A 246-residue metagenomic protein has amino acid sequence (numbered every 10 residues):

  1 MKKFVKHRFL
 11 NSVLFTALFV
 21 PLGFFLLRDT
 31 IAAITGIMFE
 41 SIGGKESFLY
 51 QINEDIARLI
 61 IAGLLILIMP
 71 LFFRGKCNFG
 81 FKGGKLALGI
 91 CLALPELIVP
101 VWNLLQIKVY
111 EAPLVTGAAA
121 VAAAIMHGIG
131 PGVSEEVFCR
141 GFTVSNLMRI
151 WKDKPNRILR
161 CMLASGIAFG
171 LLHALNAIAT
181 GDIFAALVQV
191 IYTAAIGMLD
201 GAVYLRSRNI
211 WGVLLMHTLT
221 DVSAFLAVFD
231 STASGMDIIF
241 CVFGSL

Functional and structural regions predicted by a protein language model:
M1-N78, V222-L246: N-terminal, membrane-interfacial amphipathic/helix-forming hydrophobic leader that caps and precedes the first
F4, K76-K85, M148-R157, Y204: Membrane-interface helix-boundary motifs at transmembrane edges
L14-L18, G89-C91, L159-A164, L187-I191 (+2 more regions): Hydrophobic alpha-helical transmembrane segments
V20-D29, E96-L104, G166-L175, T218-V228: Aromatic-anchored segments of alpha-helical transmembrane domains
R58-M69, H127-G141, M198, G244-L246: Hydrophobic cores of alpha-helical transmembrane segments in multi-pass inner/ER membrane proteins, independent
V133-F138, F142-T143, L147, L171 (+3 more regions): Active-site His/Glu-centered metal-binding helix of metallohydrolases
V137-A164, L205-N209: Membrane-interface helix/loop boundary segments of multi-pass membrane proteins
A185-F240: Functionally important transmembrane alpha-helices
